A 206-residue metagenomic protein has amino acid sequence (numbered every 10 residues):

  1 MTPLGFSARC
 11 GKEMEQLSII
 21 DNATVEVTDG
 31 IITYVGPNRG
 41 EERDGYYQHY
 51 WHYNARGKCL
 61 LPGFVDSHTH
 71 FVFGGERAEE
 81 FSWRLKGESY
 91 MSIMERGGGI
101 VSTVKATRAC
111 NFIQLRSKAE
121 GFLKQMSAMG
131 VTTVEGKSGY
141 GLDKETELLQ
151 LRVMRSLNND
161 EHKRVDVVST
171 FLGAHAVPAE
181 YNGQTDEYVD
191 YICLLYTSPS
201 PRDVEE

Functional and structural regions predicted by a protein language model:
M1-Y46: N-terminal metal-binding scaffold of metallo-dependent hydrolase/deaminase domains
E13, S18-I20, D29, P37 (+5 more regions): Domain-wide signal for the mature, well-folded portions of proteins, strongly enriched in nucleus-encoded organellar
V25, G30, G57, H68 (+3 more regions): Divalent metal-coordination and catalytic microenvironments
H52-N54, F171, T197: Structural signal for conserved beta-strand scaffold positions within catalytic alpha/beta enzyme cores
H52-S117: Metal-associated gating/positioning segment near the N- to mid-region
E76-R84, K105-Y191: Active-site loop-helix segments enriched in His/Asp/Glu that coordinate and activate a nucleophilic water at divalent
Y196-E206: Single conserved hydrophobic/aromatic residue that forms the stacking wall/gate of nucleotide- or nucleobase-binding
